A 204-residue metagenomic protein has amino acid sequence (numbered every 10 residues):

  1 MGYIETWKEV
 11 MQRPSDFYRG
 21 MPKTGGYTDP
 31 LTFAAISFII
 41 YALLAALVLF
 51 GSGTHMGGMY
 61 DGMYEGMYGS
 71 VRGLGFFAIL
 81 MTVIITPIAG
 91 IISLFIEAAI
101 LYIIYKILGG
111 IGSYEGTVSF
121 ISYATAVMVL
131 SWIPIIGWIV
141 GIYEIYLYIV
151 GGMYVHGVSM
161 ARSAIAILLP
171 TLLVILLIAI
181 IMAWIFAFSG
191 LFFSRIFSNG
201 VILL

Functional and structural regions predicted by a protein language model:
M1-I40: N-terminal juxtamembrane cytosolic/stromal segments of multi-pass membrane proteins
K8, A98-Y123, I149-A161: Membrane-interface segments at transmembrane-helix boundaries
G20-K23, V48-M59, K106-S113, G151-V158 (+1 more regions): Perimembrane helix-loop junctions in membrane proteins
G20-T24, M67-F76, H156-G157: Helix-boundary and loop/linker segments of multi-pass membrane transporters
T32-T54, G75-L101, S119-Y148, I165-G190: Hydrophobic alpha-helical transmembrane segments in multi-pass membrane proteins
H55-A78, L108: Membrane-interface interhelical connector segments
G69, I79-I84, L203-L204: Short aromatic-rich membrane-water interface segments that cap or initiate transmembrane helices in multi-pass membrane
F193-L204: Short, strongly hydrophobic alpha-helical membrane anchors
